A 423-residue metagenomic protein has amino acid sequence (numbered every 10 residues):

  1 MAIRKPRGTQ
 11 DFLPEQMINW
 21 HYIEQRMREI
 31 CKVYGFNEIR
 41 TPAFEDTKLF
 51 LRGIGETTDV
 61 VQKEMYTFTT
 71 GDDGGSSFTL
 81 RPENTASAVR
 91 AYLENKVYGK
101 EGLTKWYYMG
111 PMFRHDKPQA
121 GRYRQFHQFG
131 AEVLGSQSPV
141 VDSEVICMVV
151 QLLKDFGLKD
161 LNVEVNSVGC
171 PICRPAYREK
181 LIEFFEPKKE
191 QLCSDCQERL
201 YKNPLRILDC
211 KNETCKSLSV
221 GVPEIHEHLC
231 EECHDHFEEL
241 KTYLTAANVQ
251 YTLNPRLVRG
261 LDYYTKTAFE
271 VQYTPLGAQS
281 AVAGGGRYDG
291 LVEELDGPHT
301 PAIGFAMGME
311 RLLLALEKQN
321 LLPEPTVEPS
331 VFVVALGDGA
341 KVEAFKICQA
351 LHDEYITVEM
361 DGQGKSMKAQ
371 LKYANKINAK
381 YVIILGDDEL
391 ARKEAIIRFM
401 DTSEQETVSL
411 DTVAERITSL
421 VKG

Functional and structural regions predicted by a protein language model:
M1-A369, Y373-G423: TRNA-recognition modules of translation machinery and tRNA-sensing kinases, especially anticodon-binding
